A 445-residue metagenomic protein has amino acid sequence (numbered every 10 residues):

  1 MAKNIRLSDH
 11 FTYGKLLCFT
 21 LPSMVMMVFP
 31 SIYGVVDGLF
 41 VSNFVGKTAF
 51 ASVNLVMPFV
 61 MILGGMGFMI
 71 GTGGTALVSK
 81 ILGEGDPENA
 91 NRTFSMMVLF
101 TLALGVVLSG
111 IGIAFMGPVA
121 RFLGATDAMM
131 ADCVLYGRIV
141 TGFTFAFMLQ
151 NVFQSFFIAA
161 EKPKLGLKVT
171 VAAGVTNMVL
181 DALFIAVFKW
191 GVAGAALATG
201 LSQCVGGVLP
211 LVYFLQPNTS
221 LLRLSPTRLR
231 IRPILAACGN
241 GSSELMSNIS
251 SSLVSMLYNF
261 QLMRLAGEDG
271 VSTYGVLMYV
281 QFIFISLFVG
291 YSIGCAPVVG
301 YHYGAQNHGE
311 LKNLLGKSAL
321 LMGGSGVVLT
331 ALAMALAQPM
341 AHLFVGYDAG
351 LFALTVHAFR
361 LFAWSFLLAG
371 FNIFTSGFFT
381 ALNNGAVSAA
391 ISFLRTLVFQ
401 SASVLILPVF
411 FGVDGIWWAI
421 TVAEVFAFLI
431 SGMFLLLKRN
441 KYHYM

Functional and structural regions predicted by a protein language model:
M1-T20, V78-F145, V187-S242, V299-S365 (+1 more regions): Short alpha-helical transmembrane segments in multi-pass integral membrane proteins
S8-V45, P58-G73, L77, I81 (+5 more regions): N-terminal transmembrane alpha-helices
C18-D37, I139, A173, S202-G206 (+4 more regions): Transmembrane helical elements of multi-pass membrane transporters/channels
I32-F50, A120-D127, L183-W190, S252-Y279 (+4 more regions): Helix-terminus/linker motif at the lipid-water interface of multi-pass membrane proteins
V41-M61, D127-D132, V192-A193, P233-N240 (+5 more regions): Interfacial/gating helices of multi-pass transporter permease domains
F50-G110, F147-G166, T273-A337, A369-I391: Small-residue-rich hydrophobic transmembrane alpha-helices
I62-G65, N177-A182, G207-L211, F282-S286 (+3 more regions): Hydrophobic transmembrane alpha-helices of multi-pass small-molecule transporters
G71, I139-I158, V169-N177, A195-V208 (+5 more regions): Short runs within selected transmembrane alpha-helices of multi-pass transporters and secretion channels
